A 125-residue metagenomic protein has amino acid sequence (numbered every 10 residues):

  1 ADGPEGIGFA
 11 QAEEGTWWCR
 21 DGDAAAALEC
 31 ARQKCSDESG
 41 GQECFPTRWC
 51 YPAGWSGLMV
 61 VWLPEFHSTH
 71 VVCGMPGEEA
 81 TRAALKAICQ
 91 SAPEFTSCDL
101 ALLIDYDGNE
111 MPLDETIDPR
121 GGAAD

Functional and structural regions predicted by a protein language model:
A1-D125: Secreted/extracellular ectodomain signature
